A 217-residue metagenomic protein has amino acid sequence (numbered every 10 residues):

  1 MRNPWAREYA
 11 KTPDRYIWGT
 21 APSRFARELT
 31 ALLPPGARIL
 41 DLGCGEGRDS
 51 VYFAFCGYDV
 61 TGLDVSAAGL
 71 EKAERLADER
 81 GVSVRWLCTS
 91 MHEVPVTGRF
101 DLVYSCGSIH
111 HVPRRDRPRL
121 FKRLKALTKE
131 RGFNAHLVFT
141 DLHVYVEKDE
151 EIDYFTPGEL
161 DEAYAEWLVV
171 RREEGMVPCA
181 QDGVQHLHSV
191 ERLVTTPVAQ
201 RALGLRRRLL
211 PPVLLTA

Functional and structural regions predicted by a protein language model:
M1-P34, L40-G98, V112-R119, R123 (+1 more regions): Class I (Rossmann-like) S-adenosyl-L-methionine-dependent methyltransferase catalytic domain, capturing the SAM-binding
D101: Conserved acidic residues
Y104: A conserved beta-strand element that flanks and buttresses the S-adenosyl-L-methionine
G107-S108: Short catalytic micro-motifs in class I SAM-dependent methyltransferases
A126-K129: Short, conserved loop/helix-junction motifs that constitute active-site signature segments in enzyme catalytic cores
